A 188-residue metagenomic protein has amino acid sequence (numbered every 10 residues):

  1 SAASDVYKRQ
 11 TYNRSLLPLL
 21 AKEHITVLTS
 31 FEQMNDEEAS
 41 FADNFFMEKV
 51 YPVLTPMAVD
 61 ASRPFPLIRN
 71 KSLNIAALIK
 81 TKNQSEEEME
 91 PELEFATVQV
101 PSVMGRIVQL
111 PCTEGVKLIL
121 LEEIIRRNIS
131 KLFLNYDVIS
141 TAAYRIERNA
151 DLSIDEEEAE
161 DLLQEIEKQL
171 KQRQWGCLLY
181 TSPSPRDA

Functional and structural regions predicted by a protein language model:
S1-S4, T26-N35, A150, I154-D155: Short His/Asp/Glu-rich catalytic/ion-coordination signatures at enzyme active sites or charged loops
A2-Q10, Y180-D187: Conserved small/polar residues in nucleotide/adenosyl-binding loops
S15-L17, E23-I25, I139-S140, R145 (+2 more regions): GHKL-family ATPase ATP-binding module
K22, S30, E38-F41, S62-P66 (+1 more regions): Aromatic-residue-lined binding/catalytic grooves and analogous aromatic/hydrophobic interfacial grooves in multimeric
S30-E38, L179-S182, R186: Conserved short loop/turn motifs at secondary-structure junctions
F31-A39, N44, P52, P56-M57: Extended, charged alpha-helical coiled-coil/arm scaffolds that mediate oligomerization and mechanical coupling in large
F46-M47, Y51-E147, D151-I154: His/Asp/Glu-rich acidic catalytic environments and adjacent acidic regulatory segments
